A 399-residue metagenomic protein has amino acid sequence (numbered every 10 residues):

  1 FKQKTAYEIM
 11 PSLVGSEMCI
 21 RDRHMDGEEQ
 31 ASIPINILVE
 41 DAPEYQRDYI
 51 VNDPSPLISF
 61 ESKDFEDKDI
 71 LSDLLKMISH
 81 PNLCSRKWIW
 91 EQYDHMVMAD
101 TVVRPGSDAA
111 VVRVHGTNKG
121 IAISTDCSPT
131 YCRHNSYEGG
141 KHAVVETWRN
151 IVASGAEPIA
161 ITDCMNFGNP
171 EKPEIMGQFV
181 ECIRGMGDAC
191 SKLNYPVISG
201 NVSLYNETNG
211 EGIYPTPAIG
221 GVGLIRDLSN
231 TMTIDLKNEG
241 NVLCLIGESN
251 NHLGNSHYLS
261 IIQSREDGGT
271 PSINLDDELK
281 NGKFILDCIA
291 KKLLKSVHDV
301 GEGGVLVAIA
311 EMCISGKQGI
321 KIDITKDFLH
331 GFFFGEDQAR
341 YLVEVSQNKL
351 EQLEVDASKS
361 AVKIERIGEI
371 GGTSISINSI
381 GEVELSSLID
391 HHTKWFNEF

Functional and structural regions predicted by a protein language model:
F1-S16, I20: Single conserved hydrophobic/aromatic residue that forms the stacking wall/gate of nucleotide- or nucleobase-binding
E17, R21-E302, L306-S315, F332-L342 (+2 more regions): Extreme N-terminal cap/leader segments of soluble proteins
S315-K317, K321: Anionic-ligand anchoring segments at beta-strand to alpha-helix junctions in alpha/beta enzyme folds, i.e., glycine
K321-K326, I370-I375: Interdomain boundary/hinge elements
F328-E336, R366-I367: Short, flexible, solvent-exposed loop/turn segments with mixed acidic/basic and small polar residues
E344, I367-I370: Acyl-group transfer acyltransferase/transacylase scaffold of fatty acid/polyketide systems
N348-V355: Short, conserved charged micro-motifs
D356-R366: A common structural junction motif
